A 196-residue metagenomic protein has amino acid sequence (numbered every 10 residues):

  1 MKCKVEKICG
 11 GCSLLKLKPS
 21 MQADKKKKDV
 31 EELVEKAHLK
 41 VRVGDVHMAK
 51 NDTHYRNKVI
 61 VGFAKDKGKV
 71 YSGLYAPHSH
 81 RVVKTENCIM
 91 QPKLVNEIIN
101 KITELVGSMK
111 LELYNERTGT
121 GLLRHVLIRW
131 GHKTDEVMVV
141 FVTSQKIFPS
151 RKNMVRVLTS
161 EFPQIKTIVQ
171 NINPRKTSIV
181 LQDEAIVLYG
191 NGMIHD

Functional and structural regions predicted by a protein language model:
M1-D196: Accessory RNA-recognition modules of RNA-modification enzymes
